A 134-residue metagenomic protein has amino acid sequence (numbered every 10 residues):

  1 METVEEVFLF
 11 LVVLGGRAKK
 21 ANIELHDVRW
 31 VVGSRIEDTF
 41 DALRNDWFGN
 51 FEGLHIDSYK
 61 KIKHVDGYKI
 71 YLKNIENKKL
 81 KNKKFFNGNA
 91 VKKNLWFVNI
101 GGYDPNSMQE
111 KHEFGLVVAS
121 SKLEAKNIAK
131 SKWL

Functional and structural regions predicted by a protein language model:
E2-E24, G88-E110: Short aromatic-glycine-(Arg/Gly/Cys) micro-motifs in beta-strand/loop hairpins
F8-L14, D27-G33, T39, L43 (+3 more regions): Short, structured motif recognition centered on aromatic/hydrophobic residues
R17, E37, L54, D66 (+4 more regions): Residue-level detector of solvent-exposed, low-hydrophobicity positions
A18-V31, E37-I56, S107-G115, L134: A cross-kingdom feature marking solvent-exposed beta-strand/loop segments within repeated, beta-rich binding/scaffold
H26, W47-V91, L134: Short, mixed-charge low-complexity intrinsically disordered segments
